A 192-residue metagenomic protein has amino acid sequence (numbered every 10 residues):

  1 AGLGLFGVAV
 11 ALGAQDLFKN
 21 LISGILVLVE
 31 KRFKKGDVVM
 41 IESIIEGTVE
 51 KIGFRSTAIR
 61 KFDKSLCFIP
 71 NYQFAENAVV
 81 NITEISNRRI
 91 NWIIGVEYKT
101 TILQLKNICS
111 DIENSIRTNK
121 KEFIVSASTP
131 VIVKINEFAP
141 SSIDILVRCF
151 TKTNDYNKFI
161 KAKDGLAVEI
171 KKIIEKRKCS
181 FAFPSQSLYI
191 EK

Functional and structural regions predicted by a protein language model:
A1-G13: Small-residue-enriched core segments of transmembrane alpha-helices in multipass membrane transport and channel
L3-G4, K19, V125: Generic hydrophobic alpha-helical membrane-segment signal
V10, V80-I82, R88-N91, Y98-K192: Solvent-exposed, non-transmembrane regulatory segments of membrane-associated proteins
D16-L28: Membrane-spanning helices that line or support transport/gating and their immediate boundary helices in channels
L26-V125: Soluble accessory domains appended to multi-pass membrane transport proteins
